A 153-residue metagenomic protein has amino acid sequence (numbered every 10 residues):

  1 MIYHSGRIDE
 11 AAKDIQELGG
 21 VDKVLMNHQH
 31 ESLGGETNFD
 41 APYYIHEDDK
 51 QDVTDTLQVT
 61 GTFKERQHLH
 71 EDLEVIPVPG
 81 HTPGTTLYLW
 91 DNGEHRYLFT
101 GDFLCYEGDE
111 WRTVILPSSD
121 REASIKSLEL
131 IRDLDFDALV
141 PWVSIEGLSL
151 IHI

Functional and structural regions predicted by a protein language model:
M1-I2, R7, E74, P83-L150: Metallo-beta-lactamase
G6-E71: Active-site HxH/HxHxD metal-binding segment of metal-dependent hydrolases
L25-H28, V78, I153: Ser/Thr-glycine-rich phosphate-binding loops at phosphate-binding pockets of nucleotides, nucleotide cofactors
T37, T54-T56, T60-T62, T82-T86 (+2 more regions): Residue-identity detector for threonine
D48, G80, S144: Residues that form or immediately flank small-molecule/cofactor binding pockets and catalytic motifs
V59, L150-I151: An exposure/low-complexity boundary signal
V59-E71, I76-L89: A contiguous pocket-lining binding segment that forms or flanks enzyme active sites
